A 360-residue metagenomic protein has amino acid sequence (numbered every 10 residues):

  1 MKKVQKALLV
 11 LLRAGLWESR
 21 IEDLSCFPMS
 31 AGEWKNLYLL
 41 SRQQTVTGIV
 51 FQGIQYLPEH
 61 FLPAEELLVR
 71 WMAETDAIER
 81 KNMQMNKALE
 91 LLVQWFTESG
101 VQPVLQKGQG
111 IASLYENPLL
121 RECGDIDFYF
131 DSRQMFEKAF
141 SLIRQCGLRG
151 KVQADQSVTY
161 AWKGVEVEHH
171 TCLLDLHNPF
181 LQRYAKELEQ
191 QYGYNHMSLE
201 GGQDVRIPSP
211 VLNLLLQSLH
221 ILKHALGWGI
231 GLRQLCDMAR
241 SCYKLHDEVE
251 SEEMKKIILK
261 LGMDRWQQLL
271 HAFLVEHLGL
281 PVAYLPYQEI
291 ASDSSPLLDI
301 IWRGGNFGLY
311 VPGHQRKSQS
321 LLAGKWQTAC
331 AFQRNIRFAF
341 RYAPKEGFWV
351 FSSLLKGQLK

Functional and structural regions predicted by a protein language model:
M1-G124, F130-K360: Conserved NTP-donor binding/palm subdomain of two-metal-ion nucleotidyltransferases/polymerases, i.e., the charged
